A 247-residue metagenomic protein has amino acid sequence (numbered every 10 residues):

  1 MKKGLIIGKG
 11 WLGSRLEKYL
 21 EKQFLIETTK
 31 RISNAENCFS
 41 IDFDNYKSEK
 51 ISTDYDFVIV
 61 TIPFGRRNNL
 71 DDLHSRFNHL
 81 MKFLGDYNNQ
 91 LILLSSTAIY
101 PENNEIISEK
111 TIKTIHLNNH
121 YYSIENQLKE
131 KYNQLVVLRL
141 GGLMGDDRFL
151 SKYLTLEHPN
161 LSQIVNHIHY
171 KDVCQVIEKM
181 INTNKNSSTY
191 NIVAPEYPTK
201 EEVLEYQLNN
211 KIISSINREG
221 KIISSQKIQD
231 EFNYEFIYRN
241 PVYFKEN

Functional and structural regions predicted by a protein language model:
G4-G8: Conserved N-terminal Rossmann-fold NAD(P)-binding element of oxidoreductases
G13-S14: N-terminal Rossmann-fold NAD(P) dinucleotide-binding loop
Y55-I92, S123: NAD(P)-cofactor binding segment of oxidoreductase domains
H79-I115: Conserved Rossmann-fold NAD(P)-dependent oxidoreductase catalytic core, especially the SDR/UDP-sugar
N126-D146: Conserved beta-loop-beta element that borders a ligand/cofactor-binding pocket
V137-L140, L150-K152, H158-I181: Substrate-positioning beta->alpha
C174-S225: Mid/C-terminal beta-alpha module of Rossmann-like enzyme folds, strongest in SDR-family dehydrogenases/epimerases
I212-N247: C-terminal amphipathic/interface module of NAD(P)-dependent oxidoreductases and related NAD-binding regulators
